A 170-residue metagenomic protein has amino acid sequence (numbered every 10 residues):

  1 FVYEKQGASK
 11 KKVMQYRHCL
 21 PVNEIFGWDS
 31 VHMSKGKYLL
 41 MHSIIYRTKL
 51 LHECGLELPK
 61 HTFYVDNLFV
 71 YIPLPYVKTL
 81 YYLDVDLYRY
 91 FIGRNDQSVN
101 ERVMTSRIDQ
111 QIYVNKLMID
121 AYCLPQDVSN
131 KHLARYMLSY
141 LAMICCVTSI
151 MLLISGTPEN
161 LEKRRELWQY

Functional and structural regions predicted by a protein language model:
F1-Y81, Y88-T105: Donor-binding/catalytic cores of nucleotide-activated saccharide and glycerol-phosphate transferases/polymerases
F91-Y170: C-terminal subregions of glycosyltransferases and related glycan-biosynthesis enzymes
